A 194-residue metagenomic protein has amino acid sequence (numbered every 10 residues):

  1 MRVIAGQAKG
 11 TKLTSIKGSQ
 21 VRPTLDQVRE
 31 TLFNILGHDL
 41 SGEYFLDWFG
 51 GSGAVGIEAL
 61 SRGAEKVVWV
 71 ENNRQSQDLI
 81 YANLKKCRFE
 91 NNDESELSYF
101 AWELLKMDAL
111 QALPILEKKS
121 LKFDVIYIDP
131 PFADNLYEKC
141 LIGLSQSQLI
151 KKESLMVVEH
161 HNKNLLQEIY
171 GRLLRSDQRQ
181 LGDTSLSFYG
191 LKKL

Functional and structural regions predicted by a protein language model:
M1-L194: Class I S-adenosyl-L-methionine-dependent methyltransferase catalytic core
